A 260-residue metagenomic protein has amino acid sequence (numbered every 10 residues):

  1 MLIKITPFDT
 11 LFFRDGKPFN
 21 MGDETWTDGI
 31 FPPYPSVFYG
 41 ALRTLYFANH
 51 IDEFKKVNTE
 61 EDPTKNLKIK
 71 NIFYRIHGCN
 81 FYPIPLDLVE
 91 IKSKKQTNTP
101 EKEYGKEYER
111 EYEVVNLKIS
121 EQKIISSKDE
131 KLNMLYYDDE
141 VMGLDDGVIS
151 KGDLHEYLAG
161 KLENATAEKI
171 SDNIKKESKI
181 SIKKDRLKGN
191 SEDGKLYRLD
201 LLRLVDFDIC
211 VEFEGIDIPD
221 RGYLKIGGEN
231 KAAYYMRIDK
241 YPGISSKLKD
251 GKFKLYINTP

Functional and structural regions predicted by a protein language model:
M1-P260: Conserved active-site/ligand-binding neighborhood in enzyme cores
